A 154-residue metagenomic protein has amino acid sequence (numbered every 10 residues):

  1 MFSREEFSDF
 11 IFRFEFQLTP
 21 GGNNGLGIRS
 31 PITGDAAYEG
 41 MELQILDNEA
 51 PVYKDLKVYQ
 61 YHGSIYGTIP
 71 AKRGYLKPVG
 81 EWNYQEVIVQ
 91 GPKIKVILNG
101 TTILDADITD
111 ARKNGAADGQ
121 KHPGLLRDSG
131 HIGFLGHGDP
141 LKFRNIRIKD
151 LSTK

Functional and structural regions predicted by a protein language model:
M1-K154: Carbohydrate-interacting regions of secretory-pathway proteins
